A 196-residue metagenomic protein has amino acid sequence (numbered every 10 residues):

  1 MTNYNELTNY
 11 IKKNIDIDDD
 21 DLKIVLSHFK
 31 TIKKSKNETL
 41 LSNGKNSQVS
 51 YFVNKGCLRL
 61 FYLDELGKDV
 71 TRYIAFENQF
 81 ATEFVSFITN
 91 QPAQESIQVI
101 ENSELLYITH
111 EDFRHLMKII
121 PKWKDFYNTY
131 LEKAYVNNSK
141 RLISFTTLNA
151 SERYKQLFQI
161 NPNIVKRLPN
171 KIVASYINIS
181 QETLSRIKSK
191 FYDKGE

Functional and structural regions predicted by a protein language model:
M1-K30: Cyclic nucleotide-binding regulatory module and flanking cytosolic helices
K30, T39, C57-Y62, E104-L105: Short beta-strand segments in beta-sandwich/barrel cores
N37, Q48, F52-R59, E77-N78: Glycine- and acidic-residue-biased ligand/ion/polar-headgroup-sensing regions
L40-K45: Short phosphate-coordinating micro-motif centered on Lys-Gly-acidic
D64-T71: Hydrophobic/aromatic-rich structural module bridging two neighboring secondary-structure elements via a short loop
T71-N128: Cyclic-nucleotide recognition modules
N128-N161: Strongly charged, low-complexity linkers/loops
L148-E196: Phosphate-/nucleic-acid-contacting segments
